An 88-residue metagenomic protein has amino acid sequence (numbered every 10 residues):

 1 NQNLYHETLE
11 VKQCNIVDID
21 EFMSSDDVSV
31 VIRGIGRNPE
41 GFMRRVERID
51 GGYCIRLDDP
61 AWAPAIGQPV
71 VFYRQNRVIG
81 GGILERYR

Functional and structural regions predicted by a protein language model:
N1-R88: Basic, glycine-rich polyanion-binding accessory segments appended to enzymes
